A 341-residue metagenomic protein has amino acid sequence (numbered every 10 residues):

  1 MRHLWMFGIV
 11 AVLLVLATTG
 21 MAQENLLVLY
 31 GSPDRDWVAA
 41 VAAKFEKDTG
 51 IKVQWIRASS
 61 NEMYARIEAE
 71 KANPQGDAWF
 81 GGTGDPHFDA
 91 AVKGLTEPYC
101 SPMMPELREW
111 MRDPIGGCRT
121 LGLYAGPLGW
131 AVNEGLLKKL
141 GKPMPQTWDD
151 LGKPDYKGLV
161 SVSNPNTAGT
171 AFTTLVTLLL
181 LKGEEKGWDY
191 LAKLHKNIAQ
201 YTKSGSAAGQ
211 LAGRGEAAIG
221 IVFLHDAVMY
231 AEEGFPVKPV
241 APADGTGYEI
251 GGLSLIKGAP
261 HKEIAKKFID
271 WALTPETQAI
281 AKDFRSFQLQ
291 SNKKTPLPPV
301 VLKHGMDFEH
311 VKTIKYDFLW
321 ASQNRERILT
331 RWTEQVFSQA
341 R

Functional and structural regions predicted by a protein language model:
E24, S32-A39, N61-E62, Q75-E216: Extracytoplasmic ligand-binding site segments that recognize negatively charged/polar headgroups
A40-W55: Short alpha-helix C-terminal cap/hinge motif
D85-D89, G213, A218-P236: A ligand-binding cleft/hinge motif common to bilobed small-molecule-binding domains
E97-P105, R119-L121, D149, F235-G247 (+2 more regions): Short beta-strand->loop
G126, Y190-H195, Y201-T202, E233-K257 (+1 more regions): Periplasmic-binding protein-like
A131-L136, V176, E249-K262, I280-D283: A bilobed periplasmic-binding-protein/Venus flytrap-type ligand-binding module shared by bacterial periplasmic
I256-I314: Mature extracytoplasmic/periplasmic domains
K312-R341: Conserved C-terminal helix/tail region of periplasmic/extracytoplasmic solute-binding proteins
